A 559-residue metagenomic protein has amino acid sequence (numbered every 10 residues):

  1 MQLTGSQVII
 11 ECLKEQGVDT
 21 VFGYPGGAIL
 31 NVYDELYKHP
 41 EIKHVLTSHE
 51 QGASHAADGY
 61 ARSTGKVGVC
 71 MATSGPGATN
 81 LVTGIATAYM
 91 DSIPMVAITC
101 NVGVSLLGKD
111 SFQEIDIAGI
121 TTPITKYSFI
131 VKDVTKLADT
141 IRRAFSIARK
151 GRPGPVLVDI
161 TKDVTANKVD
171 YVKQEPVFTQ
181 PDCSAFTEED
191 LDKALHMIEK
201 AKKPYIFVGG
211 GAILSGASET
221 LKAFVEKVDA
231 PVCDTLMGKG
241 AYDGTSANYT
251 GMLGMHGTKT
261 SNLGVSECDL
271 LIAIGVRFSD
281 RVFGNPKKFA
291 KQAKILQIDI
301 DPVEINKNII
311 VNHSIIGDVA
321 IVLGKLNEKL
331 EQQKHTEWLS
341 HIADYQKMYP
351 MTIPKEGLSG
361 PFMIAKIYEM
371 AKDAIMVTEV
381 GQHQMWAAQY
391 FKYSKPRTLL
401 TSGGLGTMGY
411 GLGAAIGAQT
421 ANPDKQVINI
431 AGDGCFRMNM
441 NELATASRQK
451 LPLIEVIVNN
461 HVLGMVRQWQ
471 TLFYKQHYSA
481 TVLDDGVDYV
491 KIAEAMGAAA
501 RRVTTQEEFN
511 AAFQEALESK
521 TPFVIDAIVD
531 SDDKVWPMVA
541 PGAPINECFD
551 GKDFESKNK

Functional and structural regions predicted by a protein language model:
M1-L330, K366, P452-I457, F473-K475 (+2 more regions): N-terminal alpha/beta PP-like core and its mobile active-site loop of ThDP/TPP-dependent enzymes
S6-I10, K14, V18-D19, V32-L36 (+1 more regions): Active-site diphosphate/adenylate-binding microenvironment
Y24-G26, V45-H55, C70-G77, K132-D133 (+7 more regions): Active-site nucleophile and cofactor-binding loops and adjacent substrate-binding regions of central metabolic enzymes
G26-I29, G75, S92, P155 (+3 more regions): Glycine-rich phosphate/pyrophosphate-binding beta-alpha loops
L107, F112-Q113, I305-N308, S314-I316 (+2 more regions): Thiamine diphosphate
T135, K173, H196, Q292-V380 (+2 more regions): Phosphate/pyrophosphate-binding active-site segments
K150, A371-K372, S447-P452: Basic phosphate/pyrophosphate-binding loop/patch that engages nucleotide-derived ligands
L157, Q297, V377, I430-A431: Generic enzyme active-site microenvironment
